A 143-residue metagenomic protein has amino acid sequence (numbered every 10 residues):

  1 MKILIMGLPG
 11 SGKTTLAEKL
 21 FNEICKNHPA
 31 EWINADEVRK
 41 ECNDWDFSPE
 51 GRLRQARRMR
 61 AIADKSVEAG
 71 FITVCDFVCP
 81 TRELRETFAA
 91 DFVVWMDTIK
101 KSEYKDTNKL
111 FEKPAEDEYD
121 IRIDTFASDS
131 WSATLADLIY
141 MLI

Functional and structural regions predicted by a protein language model:
K2: Walker A (P-loop) ATP-phosphate-binding motif of ABC ATPase nucleotide-binding domains
I5: Hydrophobic anchor at the beta1->P-loop junction of P-loop NTPases
L8-P9: The conserved Walker
K13: Conserved lysine of the Walker
A17-A61: Conserved substrate/cofactor phosphate-moiety recognition/catalytic segment in nucleotide-dependent phosphotransferases
S48-S102: Glycine-rich phosphate-binding loop used to anchor ATP phosphates in small-molecule kinases, encompassing both
R82, T87, M96-I143: Small-molecule kinase domains that catalyze NTP-dependent phosphoryl transfer to phosphate-bearing small molecules
